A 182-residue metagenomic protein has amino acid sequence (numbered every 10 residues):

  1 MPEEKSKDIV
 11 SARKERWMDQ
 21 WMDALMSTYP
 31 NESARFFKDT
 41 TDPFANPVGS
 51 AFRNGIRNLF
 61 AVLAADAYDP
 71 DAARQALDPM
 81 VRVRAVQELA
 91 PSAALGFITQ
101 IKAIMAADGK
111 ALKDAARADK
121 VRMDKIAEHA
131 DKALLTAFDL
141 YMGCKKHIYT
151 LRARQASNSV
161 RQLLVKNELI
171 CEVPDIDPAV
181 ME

Functional and structural regions predicted by a protein language model:
M1-L77, A115-E182: Core of compact, soluble alpha-helical bundle domains
P47, A64-Y68, R84-G96: Short coil/turn segments at secondary-structure boundaries
A72-R84, A107-L112: Short, charged/polar, low-complexity loop and linker segments that flank or interrupt alpha-helical bundles
L89-D108, K132: Elongated alpha-helical scaffolds
